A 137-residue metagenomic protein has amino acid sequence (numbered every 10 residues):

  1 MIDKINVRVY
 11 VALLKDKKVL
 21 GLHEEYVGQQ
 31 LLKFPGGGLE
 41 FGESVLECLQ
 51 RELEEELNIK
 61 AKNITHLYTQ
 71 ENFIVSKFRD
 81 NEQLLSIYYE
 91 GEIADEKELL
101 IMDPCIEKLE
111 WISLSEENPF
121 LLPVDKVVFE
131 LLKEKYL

Functional and structural regions predicted by a protein language model:
M1-L20, N63-T65, T69, Y88-E90: Conserved N-terminal beta-strand and adjoining loop/helix that marks the start of the Nudix/MutT-like hydrolase domain
D3-I5, L31, R79-L85, D103-I106: A generic structural micro-feature
N6, L14, F34, L46 (+2 more regions): Short connector loops at helix/strand junctions that flank enzyme active sites, especially segments positioning acidic
K15-E55: Conserved Nudix-box catalytic region and its N-terminal flanking loop in Nudix hydrolases and closely related
K15-K18, E25, G91-K97, L114-E116: Short loop segments at secondary-structure junctions
E56-S76: Helix-adjacent hinge/juxtasegments
N72-E98, E110: Active-site-adjacent beta-strand/loop module that shapes the phosphate/pyrophosphate-binding cleft
E90, L100-L132: NUDIX/MutT-family hydrolases
